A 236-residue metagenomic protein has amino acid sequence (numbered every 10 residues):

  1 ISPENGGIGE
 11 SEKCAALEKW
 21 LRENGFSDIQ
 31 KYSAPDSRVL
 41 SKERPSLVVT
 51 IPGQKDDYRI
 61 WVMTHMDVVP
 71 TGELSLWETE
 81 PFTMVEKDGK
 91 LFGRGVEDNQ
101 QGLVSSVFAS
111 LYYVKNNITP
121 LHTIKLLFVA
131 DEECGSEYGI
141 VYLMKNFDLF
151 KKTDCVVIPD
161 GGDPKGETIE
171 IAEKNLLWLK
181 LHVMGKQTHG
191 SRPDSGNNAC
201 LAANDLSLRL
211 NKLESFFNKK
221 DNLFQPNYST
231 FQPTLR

Functional and structural regions predicted by a protein language model:
I1-R94, K115-P120: Acidic/His- and Gly-rich active-site-bordering loop/insert found across diverse amide/peptide-bond hydrolases
E18, V104-L111, V141-M144, C200-N211: Predominant activation on well-ordered alpha-helical scaffold segments within soluble catalytic domains
S37-L40, I169-E173, Q225: Short Gly/Pro-enriched turn/cap motifs at secondary-structure boundaries
R44, T79, L121, K152 (+1 more regions): Short, solvent-exposed loop/turn segments at the edges of secondary structure
G95-A172: Acidic/histidine-rich catalytic neighborhood of metal-dependent amide-processing enzymes
D148, K152-D160, K165-D205: Metal-dependent peptidase/peptidase-like ectodomains
G190-R236: Acidic-enriched catalytic cores of C-N bond-cleaving enzymes acting on peptides and small amides
